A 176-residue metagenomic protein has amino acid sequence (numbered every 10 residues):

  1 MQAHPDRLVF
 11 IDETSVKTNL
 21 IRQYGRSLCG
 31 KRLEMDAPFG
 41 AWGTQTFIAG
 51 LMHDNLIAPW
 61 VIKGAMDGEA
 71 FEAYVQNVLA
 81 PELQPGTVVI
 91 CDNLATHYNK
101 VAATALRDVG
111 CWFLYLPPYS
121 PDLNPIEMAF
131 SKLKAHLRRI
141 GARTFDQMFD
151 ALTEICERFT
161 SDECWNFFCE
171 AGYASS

Functional and structural regions predicted by a protein language model:
M1-S176: Short functional hotspots at interaction and active-site rims
